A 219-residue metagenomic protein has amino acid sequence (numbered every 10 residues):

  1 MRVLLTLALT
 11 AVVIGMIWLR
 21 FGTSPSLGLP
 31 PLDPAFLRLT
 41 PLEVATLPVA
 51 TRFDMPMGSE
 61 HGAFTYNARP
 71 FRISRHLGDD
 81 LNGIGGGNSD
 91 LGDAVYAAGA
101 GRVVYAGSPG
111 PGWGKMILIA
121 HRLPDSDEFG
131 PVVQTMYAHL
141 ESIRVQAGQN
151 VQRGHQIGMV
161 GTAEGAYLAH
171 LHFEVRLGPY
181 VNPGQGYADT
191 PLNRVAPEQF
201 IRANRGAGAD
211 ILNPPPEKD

Functional and structural regions predicted by a protein language model:
M1-V12: N-terminal Sec-pathway targeting helices
T10-F21: Hydrophobic alpha-helical membrane-insertion segments, chiefly the h-region of N-terminal signal peptides
L19-K115, P124, R153, T162 (+2 more regions): Surface-exposed, glycine-biased beta-strand/turn segments
R75-N88, V133-Y137, Y180-P191: Small beta-barrel nucleic-acid-binding modules, principally OB-folds
S89, Y96, D125-G154: Short histidine-centered loop motifs in beta-beta connectors
Y105, S126, Y180-G184: Secretory-pathway/luminal and periplasmic proteins that interact with or process carbohydrate-rich
G107, L123, E141-R144, P179: A generic structural motif
K115-H121, Q149-P215: Conserved, short, structured surface segments that act as functional micro-motifs
